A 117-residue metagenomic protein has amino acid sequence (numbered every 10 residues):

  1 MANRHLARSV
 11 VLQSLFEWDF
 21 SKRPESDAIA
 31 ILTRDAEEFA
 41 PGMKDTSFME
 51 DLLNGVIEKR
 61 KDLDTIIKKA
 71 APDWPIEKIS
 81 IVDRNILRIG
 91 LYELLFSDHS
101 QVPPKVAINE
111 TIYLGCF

Functional and structural regions predicted by a protein language model:
M1-F117: N-terminal interaction/assembly modules
